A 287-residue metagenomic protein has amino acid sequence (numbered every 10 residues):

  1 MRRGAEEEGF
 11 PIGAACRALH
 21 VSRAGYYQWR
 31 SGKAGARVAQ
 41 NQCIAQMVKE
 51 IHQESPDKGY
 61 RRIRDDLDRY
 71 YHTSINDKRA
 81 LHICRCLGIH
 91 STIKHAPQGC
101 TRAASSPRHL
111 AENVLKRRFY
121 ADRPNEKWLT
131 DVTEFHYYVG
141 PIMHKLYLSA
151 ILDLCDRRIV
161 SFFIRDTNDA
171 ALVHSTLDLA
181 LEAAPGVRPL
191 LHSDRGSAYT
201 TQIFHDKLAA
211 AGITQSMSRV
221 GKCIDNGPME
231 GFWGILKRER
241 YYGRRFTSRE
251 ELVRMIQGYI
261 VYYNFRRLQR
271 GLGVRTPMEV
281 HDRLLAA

Functional and structural regions predicted by a protein language model:
M1-A287: Charged DNA-binding/catalytic regions of mobile-element recombinases
